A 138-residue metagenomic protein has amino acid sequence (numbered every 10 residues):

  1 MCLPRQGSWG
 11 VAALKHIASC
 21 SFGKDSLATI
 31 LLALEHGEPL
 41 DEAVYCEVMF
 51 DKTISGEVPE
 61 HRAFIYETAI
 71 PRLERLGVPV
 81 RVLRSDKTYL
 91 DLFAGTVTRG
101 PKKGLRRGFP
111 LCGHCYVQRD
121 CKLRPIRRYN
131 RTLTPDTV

Functional and structural regions predicted by a protein language model:
C2-V138: ATP-dependent adenylation/nucleotidyltransferase module used to activate substrates
